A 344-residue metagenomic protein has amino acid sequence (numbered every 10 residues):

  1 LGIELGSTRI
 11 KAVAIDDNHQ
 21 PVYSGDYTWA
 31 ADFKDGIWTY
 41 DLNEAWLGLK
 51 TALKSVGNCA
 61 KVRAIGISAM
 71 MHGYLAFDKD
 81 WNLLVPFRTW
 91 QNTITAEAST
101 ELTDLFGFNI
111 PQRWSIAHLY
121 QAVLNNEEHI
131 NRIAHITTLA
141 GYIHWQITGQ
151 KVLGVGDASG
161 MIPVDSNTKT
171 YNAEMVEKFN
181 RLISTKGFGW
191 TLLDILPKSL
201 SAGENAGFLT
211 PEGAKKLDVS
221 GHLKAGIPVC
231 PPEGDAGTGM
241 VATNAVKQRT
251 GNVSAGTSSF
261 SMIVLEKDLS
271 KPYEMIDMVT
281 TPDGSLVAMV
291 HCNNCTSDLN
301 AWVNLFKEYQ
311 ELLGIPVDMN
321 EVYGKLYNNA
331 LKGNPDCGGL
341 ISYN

Functional and structural regions predicted by a protein language model:
L1-G2, D17, A96-L153, I162-N180 (+2 more regions): Active-site core segments that coordinate phosphate-bearing ligands/cofactors across diverse enzyme families
L1-P86, T100, D104, R132 (+1 more regions): N-terminal glycine/serine-rich phosphate-binding loop of ATP-dependent small-molecule kinases, especially carbohydrate
G6-R9, K61-R63, S68-M70, S115 (+6 more regions): Short, basic and Ser/Thr-rich N-terminal targeting/leader segments
Y27, R88-T95, A158, T257-S259: Short, acidic/turn-prone active-site loops that include or flank metal/cofactor- and phosphate-binding residues
D41, N92, D235: Short, conserved phosphate/pyrophosphate- and ester-handling motifs at nucleotide-, phospho-/glycolipid
K54-W90, N109-P111, A140, H144-D165 (+1 more regions): Short beta-strand-loop/turn "lid" adjacent to the catalytic site in phosphate-handling enzymes
W190: ATP-dependent phospho-/nucleotidyl transfer catalytic cores
